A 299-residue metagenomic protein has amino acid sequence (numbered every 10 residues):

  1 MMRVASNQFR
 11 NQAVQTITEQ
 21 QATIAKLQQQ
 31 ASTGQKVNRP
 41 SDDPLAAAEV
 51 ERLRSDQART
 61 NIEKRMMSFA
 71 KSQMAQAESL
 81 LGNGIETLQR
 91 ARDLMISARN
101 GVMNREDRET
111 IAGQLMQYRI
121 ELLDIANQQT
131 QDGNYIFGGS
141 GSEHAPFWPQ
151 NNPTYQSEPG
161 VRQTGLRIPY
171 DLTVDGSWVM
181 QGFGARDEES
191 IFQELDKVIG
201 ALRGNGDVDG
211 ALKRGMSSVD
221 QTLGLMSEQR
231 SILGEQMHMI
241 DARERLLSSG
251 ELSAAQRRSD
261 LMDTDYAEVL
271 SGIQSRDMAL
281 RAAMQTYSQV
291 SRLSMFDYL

Functional and structural regions predicted by a protein language model:
M1-S142, G200-L299: Amphipathic alpha-helical polymerization modules
E143-G204: Cysteine-poor, low-complexity segments in flexible/peripheral regions
